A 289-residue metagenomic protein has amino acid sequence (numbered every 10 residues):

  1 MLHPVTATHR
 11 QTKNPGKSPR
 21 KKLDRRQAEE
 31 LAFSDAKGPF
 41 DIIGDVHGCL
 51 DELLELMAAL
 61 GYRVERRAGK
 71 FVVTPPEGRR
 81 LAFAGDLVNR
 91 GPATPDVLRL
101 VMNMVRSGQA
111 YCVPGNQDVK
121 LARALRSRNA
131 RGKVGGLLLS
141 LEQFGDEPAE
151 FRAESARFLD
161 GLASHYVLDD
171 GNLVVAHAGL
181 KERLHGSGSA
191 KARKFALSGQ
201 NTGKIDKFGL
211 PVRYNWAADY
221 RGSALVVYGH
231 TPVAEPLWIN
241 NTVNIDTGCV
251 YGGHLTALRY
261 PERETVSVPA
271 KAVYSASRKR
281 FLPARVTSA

Functional and structural regions predicted by a protein language model:
L2-L98: N-terminal active-site segment of His-dependent metallophosphoesterases
H9-R10, N14-D24, D35, K194 (+1 more regions): Acidic, His/Gly-rich catalytic cores of divalent-metal-dependent hydrolytic chemistry
Q27-A36, V73-P75, V101-V105, Y166-D170 (+2 more regions): A short acidic-Thr-Gly-centered motif at the start of a beta-strand
F40-H47, L173-G179, V243-I245: Active-site-proximal beta-strand elements of phosphoester/diester hydrolases
D45, D86, G115-N116, S140 (+5 more regions): Divalent metal-coordination and catalytic microenvironments
G48-D51, N89-P92, V119-A122, E182-R183 (+2 more regions): Active-site environment of divalent metal-dependent phosphoester hydrolases
P76-G78, R90-N172, E182, R193-F208: Active-site neighborhood of divalent metal-dependent phosphoester bond hydrolases
A178-G179, L184-A190, W238-N240: A short secondary-structure junction signal
